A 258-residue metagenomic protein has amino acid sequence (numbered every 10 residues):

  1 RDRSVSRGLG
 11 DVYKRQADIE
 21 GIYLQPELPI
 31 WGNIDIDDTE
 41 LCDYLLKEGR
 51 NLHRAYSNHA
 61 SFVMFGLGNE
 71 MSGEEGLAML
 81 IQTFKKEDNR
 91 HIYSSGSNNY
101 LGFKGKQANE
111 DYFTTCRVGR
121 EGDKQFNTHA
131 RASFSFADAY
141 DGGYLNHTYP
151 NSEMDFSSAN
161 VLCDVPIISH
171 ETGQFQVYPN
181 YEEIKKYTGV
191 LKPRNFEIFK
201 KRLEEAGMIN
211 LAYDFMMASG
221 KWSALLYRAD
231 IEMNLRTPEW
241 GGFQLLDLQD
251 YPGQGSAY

Functional and structural regions predicted by a protein language model:
R1-L9, Y13: Single conserved hydrophobic/aromatic residue that forms the stacking wall/gate of nucleotide- or nucleobase-binding
R3, Y56, N234-T237: A general structural signal for stabilizing positions within well-ordered secondary structure
S4-R7, E27-Y44, S61-E75, Y140-N146 (+1 more regions): The substrate-binding groove and active-site-proximal loops of carbohydrate-active enzymes, especially glycoside
G10-D11, N33-I34, S72-E75, L101-F103 (+2 more regions): Flexible loop/turn segments at secondary-structure boundaries
L24-P26, S95: Hydrophobic residues in well-ordered beta-strands that form the structural core
G49-E183, E239: Active-site region of glycoside hydrolase catalytic domains
F65, F134-Y258: Substrate-binding clefts and catalytic carboxylate motifs of secreted carbohydrate-active enzymes
